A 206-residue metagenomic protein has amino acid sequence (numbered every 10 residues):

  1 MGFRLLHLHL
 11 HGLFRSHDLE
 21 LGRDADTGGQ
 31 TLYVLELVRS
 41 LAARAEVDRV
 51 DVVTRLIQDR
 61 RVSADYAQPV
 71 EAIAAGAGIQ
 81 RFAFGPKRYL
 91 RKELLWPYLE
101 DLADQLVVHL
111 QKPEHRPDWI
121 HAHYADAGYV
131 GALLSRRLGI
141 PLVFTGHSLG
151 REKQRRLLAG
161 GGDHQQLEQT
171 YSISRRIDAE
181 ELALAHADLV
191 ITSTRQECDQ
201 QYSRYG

Functional and structural regions predicted by a protein language model:
M1-G206: Catalytic cores of nucleotide-sugar-dependent glycosyltransferases that transfer UDP/GDP/TDP-activated
